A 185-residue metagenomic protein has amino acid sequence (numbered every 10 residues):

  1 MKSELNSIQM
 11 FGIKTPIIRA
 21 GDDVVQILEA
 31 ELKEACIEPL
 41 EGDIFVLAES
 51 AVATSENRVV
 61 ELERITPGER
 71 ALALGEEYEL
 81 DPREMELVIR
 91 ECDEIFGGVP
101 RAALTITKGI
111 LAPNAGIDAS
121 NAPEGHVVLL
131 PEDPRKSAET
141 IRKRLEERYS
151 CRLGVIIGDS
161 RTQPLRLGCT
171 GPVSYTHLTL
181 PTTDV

Functional and structural regions predicted by a protein language model:
M1-L178: N-terminal and secondary-structure boundary signal
H177-V185: Single conserved hydrophobic/aromatic residue that forms the stacking wall/gate of nucleotide- or nucleobase-binding
